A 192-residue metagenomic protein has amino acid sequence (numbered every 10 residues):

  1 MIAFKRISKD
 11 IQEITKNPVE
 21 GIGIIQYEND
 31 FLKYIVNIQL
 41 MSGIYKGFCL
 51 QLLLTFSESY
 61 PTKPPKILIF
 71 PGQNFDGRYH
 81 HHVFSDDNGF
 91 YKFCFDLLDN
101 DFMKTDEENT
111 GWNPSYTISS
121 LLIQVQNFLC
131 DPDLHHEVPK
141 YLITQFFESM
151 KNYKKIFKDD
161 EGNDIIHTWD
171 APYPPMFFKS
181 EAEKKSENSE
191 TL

Functional and structural regions predicted by a protein language model:
M1-F90, N100, K104-D106: Strand-helix-loop interaction patch of compact alpha/beta domains
I2-I7, K66-L192: Domain-scale recognition of soluble eukaryotic interaction modules
